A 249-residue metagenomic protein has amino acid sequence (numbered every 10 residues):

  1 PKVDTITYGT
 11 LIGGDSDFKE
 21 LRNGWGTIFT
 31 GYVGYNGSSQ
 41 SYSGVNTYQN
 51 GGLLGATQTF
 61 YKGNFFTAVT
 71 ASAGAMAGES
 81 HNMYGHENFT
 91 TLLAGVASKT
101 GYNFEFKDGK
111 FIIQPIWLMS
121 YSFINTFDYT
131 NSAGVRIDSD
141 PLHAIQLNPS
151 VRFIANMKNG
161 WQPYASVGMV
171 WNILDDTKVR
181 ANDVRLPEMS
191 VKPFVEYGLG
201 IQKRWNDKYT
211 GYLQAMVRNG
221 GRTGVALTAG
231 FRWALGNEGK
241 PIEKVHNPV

Functional and structural regions predicted by a protein language model:
P1-D108, I112, Q214-A226, G230: Outer membrane beta-barrel translocator domains of Type V secretion systems
E20, R136-V249: Outer membrane beta-barrel transmembrane domains
L21, F106, N131, W205-N206: Acidic surface patches and DE-rich sequence motifs
G24-T27, S120-I124, V184-E188: Short low-complexity stretches enriched in small and charged residues
Y32, E79-M83, Y129-S132, D176-V179 (+1 more regions): Generic detector of short, locally flexible boundary/turn motifs and exposed helical patches
G34-G37, S72-G78, S120-I124, N172-L174 (+1 more regions): Short connector loops/turns at beta-strand edges and beta->alpha or beta->beta junctions
H86-N103, K107-V179: Detector for outer-membrane/organellar transmembrane beta-barrel domains, recognizing the amphipathic beta-strand
